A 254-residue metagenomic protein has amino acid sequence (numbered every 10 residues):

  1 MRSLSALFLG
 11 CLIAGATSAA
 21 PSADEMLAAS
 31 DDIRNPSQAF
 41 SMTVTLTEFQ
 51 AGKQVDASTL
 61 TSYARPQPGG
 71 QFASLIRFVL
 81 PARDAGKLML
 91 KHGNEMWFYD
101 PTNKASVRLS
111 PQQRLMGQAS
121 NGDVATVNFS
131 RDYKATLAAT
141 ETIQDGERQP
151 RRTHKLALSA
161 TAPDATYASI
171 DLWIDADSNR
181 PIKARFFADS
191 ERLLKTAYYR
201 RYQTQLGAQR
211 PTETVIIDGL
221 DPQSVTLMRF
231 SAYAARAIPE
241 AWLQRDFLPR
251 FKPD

Functional and structural regions predicted by a protein language model:
M1-L4: Positively charged n-region of N-terminal signal peptides that target proteins for export
A6-G15: Bacterial N-terminal signal peptides
A20-A39, T45, G52-Q54, A82-D84 (+3 more regions): Flexible, processing/modification-adjacent segments and terminal tails in exported/periplasmic/extracellular proteins
S30, L60-P66, Y199-T204: Extended lipid/amphipathic-ligand handling interfaces
S30, M42, I76-R77, K104 (+2 more regions): Buried hydrophobic packing residues in well-ordered domains
M42-L75, V79-P81: N-terminal, post-signal-peptide region of Sec/Tat-exported proteins
G69-S74, M96, S106, P181: Hydrophobic residues embedded in beta-strands of well-ordered beta-sheets
A105-L109, N121, Q149-R245: Gly/Pro-enriched, hydrophobic low-complexity segments that function as extracytoplasmic propeptides/linkers
